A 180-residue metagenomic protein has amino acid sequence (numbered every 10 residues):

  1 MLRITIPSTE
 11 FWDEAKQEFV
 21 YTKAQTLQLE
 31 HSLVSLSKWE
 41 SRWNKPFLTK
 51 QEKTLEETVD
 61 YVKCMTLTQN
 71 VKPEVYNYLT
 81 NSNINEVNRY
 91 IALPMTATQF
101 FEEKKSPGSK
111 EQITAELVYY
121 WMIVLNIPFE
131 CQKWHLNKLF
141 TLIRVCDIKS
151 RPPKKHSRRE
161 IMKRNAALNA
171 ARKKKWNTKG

Functional and structural regions predicted by a protein language model:
M1-S41, E52, L67-K155: An amphipathic, hydrophobic-aromatic interaction surface with interspersed Lys/Arg that forms lipid/phosphate-bearing
L55-Q69: Short, hydrophobic/proline-enriched secondary-structure or compact coil segments at domain edges
L142-G180: Alpha-helical oligomerization segments
